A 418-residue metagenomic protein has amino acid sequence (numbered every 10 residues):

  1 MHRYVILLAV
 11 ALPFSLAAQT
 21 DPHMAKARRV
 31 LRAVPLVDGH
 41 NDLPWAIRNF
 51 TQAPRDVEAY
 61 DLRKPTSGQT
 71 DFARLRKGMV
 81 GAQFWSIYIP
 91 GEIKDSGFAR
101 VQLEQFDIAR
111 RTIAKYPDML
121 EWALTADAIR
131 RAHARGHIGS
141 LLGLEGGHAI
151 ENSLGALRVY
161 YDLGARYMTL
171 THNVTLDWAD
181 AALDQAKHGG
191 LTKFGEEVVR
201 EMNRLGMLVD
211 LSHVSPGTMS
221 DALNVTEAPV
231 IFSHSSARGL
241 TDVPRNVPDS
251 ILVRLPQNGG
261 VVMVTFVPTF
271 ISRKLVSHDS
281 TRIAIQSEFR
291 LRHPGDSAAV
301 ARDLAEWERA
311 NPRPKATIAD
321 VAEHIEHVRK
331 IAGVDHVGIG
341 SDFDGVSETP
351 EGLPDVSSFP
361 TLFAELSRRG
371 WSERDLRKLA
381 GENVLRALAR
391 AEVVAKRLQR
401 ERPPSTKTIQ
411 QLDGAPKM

Functional and structural regions predicted by a protein language model:
M1-H2: N-terminal secretory signal peptides that target proteins for export/translocation
V5-L7, L43, A237: Intrinsic structural disorder/low-complexity segments
V5-S15: Bacterial N-terminal signal peptides
L8, H234, R377-L379: A generic structural motif
Q19-H188, D242-M418: N-terminal hydrophobic targeting/anchoring segments and the immediately downstream early-domain regions of hydrolases
A149-E151, D162-N246: Divalent metal-binding pocket/active-site signature
